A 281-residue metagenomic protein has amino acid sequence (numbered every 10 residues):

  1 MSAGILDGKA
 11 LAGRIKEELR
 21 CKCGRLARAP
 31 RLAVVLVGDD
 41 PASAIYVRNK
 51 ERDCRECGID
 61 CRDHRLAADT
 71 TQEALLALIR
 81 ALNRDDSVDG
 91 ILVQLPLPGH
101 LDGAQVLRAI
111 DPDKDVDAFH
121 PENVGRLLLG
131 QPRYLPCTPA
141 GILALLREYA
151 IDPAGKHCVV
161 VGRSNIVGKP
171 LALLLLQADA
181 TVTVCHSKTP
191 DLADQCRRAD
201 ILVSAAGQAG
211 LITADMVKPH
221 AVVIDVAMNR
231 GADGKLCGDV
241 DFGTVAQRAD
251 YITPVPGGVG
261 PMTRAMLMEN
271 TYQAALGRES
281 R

Functional and structural regions predicted by a protein language model:
M1-R28: Positively charged, low-complexity intrinsically disordered leader regions
K22-L32, G38-E56: N-terminal glycine-rich anion-binding loops that anchor highly charged ligand groups
V37-E51, R133-V222, V226, K235-G243: Glycine-rich phosphate/diphosphate-binding loop of Rossmann-like nucleotide-binding domains
C54-D69, V182-V184: Short beta-strand elements in bilobed, periplasmic/extracellular small-molecule ligand-binding domains
A74-D86: Short, well-structured alpha-helical segments in soluble
L92-P153: Anion-binding alpha/beta catalytic cores of soluble intermediary-metabolism enzymes, centered on
G99-H100, G210-I212, G231-A232: Short glycine-rich, flexible loops that bind phosphorylated cofactors or substrates
G103-V124, A227-S280: Rossmann-fold NAD(P)-binding glycine/threonine-rich loop
